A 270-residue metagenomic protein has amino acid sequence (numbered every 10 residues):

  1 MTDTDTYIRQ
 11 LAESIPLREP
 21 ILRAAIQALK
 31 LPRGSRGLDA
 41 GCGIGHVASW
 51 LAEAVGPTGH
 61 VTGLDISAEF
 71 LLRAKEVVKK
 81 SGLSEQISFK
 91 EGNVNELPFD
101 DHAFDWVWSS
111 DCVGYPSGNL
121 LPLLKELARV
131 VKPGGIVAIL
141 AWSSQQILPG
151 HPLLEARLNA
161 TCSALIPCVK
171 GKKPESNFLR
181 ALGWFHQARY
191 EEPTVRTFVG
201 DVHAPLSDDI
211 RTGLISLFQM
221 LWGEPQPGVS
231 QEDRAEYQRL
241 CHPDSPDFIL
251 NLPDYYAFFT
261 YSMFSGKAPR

Functional and structural regions predicted by a protein language model:
T2-E19: Class I SAM-dependent methyltransferase Rossmann-like catalytic core, especially the SAM/SAH-binding loop
P16-R33, W50: Conserved alpha-helix/loop element of class I SAM-dependent methyltransferases that forms part of the SAM/SAH-binding
R36-A40, I44-E96, P122: Class I SAM-dependent methyltransferase SAM/SAH-binding core
N95-V107: A short acidic, Gly/Pro-enriched loop at the edge of an enzyme's catalytic core that lines a small-molecule cofactor
D105-N119: A short SAM/SAH-binding and catalytic strip from SAM-dependent methyltransferases
L121-I136: A short glycine-rich, Lys/Arg-flanked "PGG" loop and its adjoining helix->strand segment in the class I
A138-L206: Conserved catalytic/acceptor-binding region of the Class I
T194-R270: Conserved Class I S-adenosyl-L-methionine
